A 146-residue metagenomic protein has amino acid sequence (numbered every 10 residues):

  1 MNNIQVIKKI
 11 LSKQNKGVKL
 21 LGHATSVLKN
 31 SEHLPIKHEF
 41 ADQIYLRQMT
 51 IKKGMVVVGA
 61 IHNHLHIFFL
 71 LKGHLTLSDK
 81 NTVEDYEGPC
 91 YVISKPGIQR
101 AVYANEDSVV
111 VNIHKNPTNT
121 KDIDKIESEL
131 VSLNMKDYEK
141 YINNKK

Functional and structural regions predicted by a protein language model:
M1-Q48, K80, Y138-K146: A short, N-terminal "cap"/entry segment at the start of jelly-roll beta-barrel domains of the cupin/DSBH fold
Y45-H62: Conserved short histidine dyad/triad with adjacent acidic residue
M55, C90, I98, E106-S108: Surface-exposed loop/turn positions
H62-N81: Glycine- and acidic-residue-biased ligand/ion/polar-headgroup-sensing regions
I67, H74, Q99, D107-V109: Structural motif
D79-A101: Short acidic-glycine-tyrosine-enriched beta hairpin
N105-K146: Double-stranded beta-helix
